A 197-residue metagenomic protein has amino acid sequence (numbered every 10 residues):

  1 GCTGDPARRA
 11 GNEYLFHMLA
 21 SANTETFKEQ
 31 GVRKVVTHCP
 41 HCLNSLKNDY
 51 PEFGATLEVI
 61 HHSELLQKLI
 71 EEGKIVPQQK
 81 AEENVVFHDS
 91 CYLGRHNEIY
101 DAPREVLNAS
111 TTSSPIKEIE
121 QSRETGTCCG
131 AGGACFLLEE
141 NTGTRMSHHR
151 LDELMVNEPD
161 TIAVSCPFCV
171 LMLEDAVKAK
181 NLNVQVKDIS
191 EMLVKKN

Functional and structural regions predicted by a protein language model:
G1-N197: Iron-sulfur cluster-binding electron-transfer modules in prokaryotic oxidoreductases
